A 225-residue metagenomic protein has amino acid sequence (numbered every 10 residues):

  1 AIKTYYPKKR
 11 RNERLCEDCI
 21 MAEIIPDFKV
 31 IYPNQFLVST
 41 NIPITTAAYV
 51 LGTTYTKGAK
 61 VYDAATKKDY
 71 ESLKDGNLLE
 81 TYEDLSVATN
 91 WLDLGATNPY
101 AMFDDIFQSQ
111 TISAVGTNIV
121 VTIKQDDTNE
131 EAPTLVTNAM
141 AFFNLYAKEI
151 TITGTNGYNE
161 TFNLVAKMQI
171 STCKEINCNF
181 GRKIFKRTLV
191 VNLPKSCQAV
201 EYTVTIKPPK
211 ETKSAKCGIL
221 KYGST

Functional and structural regions predicted by a protein language model:
I2-K8: Extreme N-terminal basic, low-complexity initiation segments that serve as generic localization/processing leaders
K8-I20: Short, Lys/Arg-enriched N-terminal segments with co-localized hydrophobic residues within the first ~10-30 amino acids
I20-F107: Tryptophan-rich substrate-binding surfaces of secreted polymer-degrading and adhesive proteins
P99-E130: Solvent-exposed, flexible loop/coil segments flanking beta-strands in beta-rich domains
T122-V136, M168-G218: Beta-sandwich interaction modules
T134-Y146: A short beta-strand element within beta-rich, extracytoplasmic domains of secreted/secretory-pathway proteins
K148-Y158: Short, surface-exposed beta-strand/strand-loop-strand elements in extracellular ectodomains
Y158-M168: Surface-exposed loop/edge segments in extracytoplasmic proteins
